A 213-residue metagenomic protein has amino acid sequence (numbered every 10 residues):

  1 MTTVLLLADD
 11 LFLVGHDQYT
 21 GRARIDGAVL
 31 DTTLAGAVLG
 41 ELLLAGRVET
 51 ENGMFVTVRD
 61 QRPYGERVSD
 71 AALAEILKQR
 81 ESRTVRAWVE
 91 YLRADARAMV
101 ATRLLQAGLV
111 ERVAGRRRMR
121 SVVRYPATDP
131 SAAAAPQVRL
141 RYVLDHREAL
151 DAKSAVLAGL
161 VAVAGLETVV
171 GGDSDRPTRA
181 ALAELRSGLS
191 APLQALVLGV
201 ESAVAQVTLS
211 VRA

Functional and structural regions predicted by a protein language model:
M1-Y91, Q206-A213: Short, amphipathic alpha-helical interface elements at domain boundaries that mediate macromolecular binding
A37, L44-G53, G115, V170-L182: Extended intrinsically disordered, low-complexity coil regions enriched in Ser, Thr, Gly, Ala and often Pro
L39-L42, V100, L104, L157-G165: Short, structured motif recognition centered on aromatic/hydrophobic residues
V48, L109-V110: Short hydrophobic beta-strand motif reused across regulatory alpha/beta modules
D60-A98, Q106, R120-L157, E167: Short, amphipathic alpha-helical interaction segments positioned at domain boundaries
A94, M99-A101, A107-L109, A191-Q194: Structured, non-catalytic alpha/beta "coupling" segments that mediate domain-domain communication and provide generic
R103, A114-R116: Membrane-proximal, non-transmembrane interface segments of integral membrane proteins
P126-A213: Glycine-rich, aromatic-bearing surface loops/beta-hairpins
